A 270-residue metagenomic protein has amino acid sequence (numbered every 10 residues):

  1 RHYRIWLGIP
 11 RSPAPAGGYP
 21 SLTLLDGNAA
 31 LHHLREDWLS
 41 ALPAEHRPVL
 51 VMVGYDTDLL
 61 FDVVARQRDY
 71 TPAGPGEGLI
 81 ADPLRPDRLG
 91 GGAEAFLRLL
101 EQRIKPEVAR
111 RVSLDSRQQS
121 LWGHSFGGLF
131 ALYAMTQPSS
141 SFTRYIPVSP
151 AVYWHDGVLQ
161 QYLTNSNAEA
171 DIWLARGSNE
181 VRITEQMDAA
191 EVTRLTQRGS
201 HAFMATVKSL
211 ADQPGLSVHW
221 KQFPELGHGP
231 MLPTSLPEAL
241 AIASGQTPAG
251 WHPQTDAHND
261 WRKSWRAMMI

Functional and structural regions predicted by a protein language model:
R1-I270: Non-catalytic cap/lid and distal C-terminal segments of serine-dependent acyl enzymes
